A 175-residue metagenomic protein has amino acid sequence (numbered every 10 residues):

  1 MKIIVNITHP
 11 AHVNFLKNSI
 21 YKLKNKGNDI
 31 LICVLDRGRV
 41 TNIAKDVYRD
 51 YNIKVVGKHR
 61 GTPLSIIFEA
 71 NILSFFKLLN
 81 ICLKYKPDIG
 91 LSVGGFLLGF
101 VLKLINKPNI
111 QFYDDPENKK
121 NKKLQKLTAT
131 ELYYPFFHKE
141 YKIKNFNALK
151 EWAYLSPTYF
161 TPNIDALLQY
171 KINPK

Functional and structural regions predicted by a protein language model:
M1-I4: Extreme N-terminal starter segment of soluble prokaryotic enzymes
I7, K24-A70: Conserved nucleotide-sugar phosphate-binding/catalytic loop shared by glycosyltransferases and other
P10-K24: Short amphipathic alpha-helix
G38-T41, G90-L104: An aromatic- and histidine-rich active-site surface loop
P63-K86: An amphipathic, basic-hydrophobic alpha-helix
I89, K103-D115: Active-site proximal beta-strand in glycosyltransferases
I110-F112, K119-Y133: A conserved, positively charged/aromatic
T130-K175: A nucleotide-sugar donor-handling region in carbohydrate enzymes
